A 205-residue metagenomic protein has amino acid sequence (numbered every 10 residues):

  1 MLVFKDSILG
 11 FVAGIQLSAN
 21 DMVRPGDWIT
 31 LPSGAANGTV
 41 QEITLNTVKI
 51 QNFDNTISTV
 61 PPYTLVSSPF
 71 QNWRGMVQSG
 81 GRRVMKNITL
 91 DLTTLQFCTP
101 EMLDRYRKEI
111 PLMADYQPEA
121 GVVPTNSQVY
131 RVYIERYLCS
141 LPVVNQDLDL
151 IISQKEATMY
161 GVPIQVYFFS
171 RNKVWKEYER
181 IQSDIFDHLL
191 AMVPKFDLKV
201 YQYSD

Functional and structural regions predicted by a protein language model:
M1-Q16, N20: Hydrophobic alpha-helical transmembrane segments and their immediate juxtamembrane helical boundaries in integral
F11, I15, N46, W73 (+3 more regions): Conserved, well-folded catalytic cores of nucleic-acid-processing and energy-transducing macromolecular machines
F11, W28, G38, V48 (+8 more regions): Short, flexible coil/linker segments at or flanking structured domains
Q16-A120, P124, Q128-R131: Soluble accessory domains appended to multi-pass membrane transport proteins
K108-D205: Long, non-transmembrane cytosolic or organellar matrix-exposed soluble domains/tails of integral membrane proteins
